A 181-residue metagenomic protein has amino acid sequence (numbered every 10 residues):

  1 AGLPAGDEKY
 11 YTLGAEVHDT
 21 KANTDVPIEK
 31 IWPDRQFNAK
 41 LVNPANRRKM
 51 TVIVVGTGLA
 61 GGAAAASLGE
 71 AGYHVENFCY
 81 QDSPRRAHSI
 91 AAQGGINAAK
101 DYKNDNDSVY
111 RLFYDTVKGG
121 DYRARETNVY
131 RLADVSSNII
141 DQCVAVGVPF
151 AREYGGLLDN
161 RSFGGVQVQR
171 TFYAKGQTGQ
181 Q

Functional and structural regions predicted by a protein language model:
A1-E29, P33, A39, Q81-Q181: Conserved N-terminal/central alpha/beta ligand/cofactor-binding core
F37-N38, G61: Amphipathic coiled-coil/heptad-repeat helices and related helical stalk/stem segments that mediate oligomerization
L41-V42, A64: Generic recognition of flexible, low-complexity loop/linker segments
P44-R47: Short, flexible hinge/linker loops that cap or flank conserved catalytic cores
M50-N77: N-terminal Rossmann-like FAD-binding beta1-loop-alpha1 element of flavoenzymes
